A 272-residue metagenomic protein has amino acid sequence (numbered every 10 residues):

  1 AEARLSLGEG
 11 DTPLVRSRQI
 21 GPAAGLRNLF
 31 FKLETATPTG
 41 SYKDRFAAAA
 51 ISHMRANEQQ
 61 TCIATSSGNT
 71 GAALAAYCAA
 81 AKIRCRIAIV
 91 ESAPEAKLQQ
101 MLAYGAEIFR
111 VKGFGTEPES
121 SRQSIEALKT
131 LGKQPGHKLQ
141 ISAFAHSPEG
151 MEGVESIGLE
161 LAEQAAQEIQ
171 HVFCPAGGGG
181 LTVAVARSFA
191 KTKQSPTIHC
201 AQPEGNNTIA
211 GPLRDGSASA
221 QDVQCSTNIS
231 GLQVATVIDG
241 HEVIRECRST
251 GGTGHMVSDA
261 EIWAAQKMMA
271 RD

Functional and structural regions predicted by a protein language model:
A1-D272: PLP-dependent amino-acid enzyme catalytic core
